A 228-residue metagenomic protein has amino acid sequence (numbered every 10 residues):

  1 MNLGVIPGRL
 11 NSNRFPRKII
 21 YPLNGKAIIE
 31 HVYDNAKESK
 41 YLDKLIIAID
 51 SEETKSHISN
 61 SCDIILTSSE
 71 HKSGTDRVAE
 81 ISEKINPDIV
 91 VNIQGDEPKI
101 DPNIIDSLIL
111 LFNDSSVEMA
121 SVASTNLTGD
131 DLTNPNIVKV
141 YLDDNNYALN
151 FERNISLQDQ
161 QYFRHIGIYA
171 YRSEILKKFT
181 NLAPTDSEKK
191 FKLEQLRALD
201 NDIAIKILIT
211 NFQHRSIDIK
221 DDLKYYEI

Functional and structural regions predicted by a protein language model:
M1, D43-L45, A204: Residues at the starts of beta-strands that form the adenosine-phosphate
M1-P16: N-terminal nucleotide-binding beta1-loop-alpha1 segment
I28-K44, S56-N60, D200-N201: A short, N-terminal amphipathic alpha-helix
L42, P87, S115-E118, I203: Short, high-confidence coil segments that cap the C-terminus of an alpha-helix and link into the following beta-strand
I46, E52-L110: Short phosphate-binding loop-to-helix
I49-D50, I100, Y171, D218: A conserved hydrophobic position in a structured secondary element of the catalytic/binding core that shapes
S73, Y162-I228: Conserved alpha/beta core of the MobA/IspD/sugar-nucleotide pyrophosphorylase nucleotidyltransferase superfamily
I100-S187: Conserved core of the sugar-phosphate nucleotidyltransferase
